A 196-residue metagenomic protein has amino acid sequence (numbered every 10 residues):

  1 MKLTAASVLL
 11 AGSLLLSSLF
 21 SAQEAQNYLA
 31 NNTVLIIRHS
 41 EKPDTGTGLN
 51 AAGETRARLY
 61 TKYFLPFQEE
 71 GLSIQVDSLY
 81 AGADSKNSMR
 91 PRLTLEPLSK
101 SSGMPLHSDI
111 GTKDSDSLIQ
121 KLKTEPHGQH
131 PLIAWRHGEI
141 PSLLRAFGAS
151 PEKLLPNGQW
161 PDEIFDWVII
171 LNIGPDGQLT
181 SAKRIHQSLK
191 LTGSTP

Functional and structural regions predicted by a protein language model:
M1-L9: Bacterial N-terminal signal peptides that target proteins for export
V8-S17: Bacterial N-terminal signal peptides
L16-Y28: Bacterial Sec-dependent signal peptides at the C-terminal "C-region" and cleavage site
A25-G128, E139-P196: Active-site-proximal alpha-helix that buttresses catalytic centers in soluble enzyme cores
H130-A134: Periplasmic-binding protein-like
